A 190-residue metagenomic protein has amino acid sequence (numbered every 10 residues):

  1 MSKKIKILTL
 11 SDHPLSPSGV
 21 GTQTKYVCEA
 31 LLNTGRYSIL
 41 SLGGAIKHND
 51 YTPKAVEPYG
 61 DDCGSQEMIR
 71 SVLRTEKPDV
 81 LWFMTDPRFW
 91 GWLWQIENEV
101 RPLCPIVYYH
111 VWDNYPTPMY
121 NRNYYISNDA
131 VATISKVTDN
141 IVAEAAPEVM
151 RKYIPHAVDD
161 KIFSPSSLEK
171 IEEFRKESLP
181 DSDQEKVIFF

Functional and structural regions predicted by a protein language model:
M1-H48, E76: N-terminal subdomain of nucleotide-sugar transferases
T9, D181-F190: Conserved donor-binding/catalytic core segment of Leloir-type glycosyltransferases
K54-V72, P87-F89: Glycine-rich, highly charged phosphate/nucleotide-binding loops
R70-W90, P105-Y108: Short N-terminal targeting/anchoring amphipathic segment
V80-R101, N114-Y120: An aromatic- and histidine-rich active-site surface loop
R101, Y108, T117-A132: A conserved, positively charged/aromatic
V137, A157: Carbohydrate-associated surface elements
S164-D181: A short helix/loop element that forms part of the nucleotide-sugar donor recognition site in Leloir-type
